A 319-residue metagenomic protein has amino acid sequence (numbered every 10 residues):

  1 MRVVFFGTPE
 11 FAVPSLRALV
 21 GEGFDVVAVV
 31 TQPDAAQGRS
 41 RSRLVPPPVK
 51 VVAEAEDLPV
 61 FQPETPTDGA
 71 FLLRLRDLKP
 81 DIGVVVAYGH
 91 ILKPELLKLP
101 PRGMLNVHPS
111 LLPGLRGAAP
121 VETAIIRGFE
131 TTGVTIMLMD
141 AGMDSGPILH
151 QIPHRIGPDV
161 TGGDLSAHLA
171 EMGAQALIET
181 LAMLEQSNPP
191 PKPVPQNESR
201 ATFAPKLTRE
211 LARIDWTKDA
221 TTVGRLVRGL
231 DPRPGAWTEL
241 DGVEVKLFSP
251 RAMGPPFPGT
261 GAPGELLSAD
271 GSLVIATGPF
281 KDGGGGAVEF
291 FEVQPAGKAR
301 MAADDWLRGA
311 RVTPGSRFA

Functional and structural regions predicted by a protein language model:
M1-S40: N-terminal Rossmann-like dinucleotide-binding module
R2-V4, D25-V29, P59-L78, G83 (+1 more regions): Internal alpha/beta domain cores that form substrate/cofactor-binding pockets in large enzymes and binding proteins
V13, P46, D68-L72, A118: Structural motif corresponding to alpha-helix initiation and N-cap regions
E22, I82-F203: Donor/substrate-binding cores of folate-linked one-carbon enzymes
D25, P59, E130-T131, E244: Residue-level detector of anion-binding/catalytic polar loops
D34-E54: N-terminal beta-loop-helix "entrance" segment that forms/cooperates in small-molecule cofactor or anionic ligand
L211, D215-A319: An anion-binding loop in the catalytic cleft
